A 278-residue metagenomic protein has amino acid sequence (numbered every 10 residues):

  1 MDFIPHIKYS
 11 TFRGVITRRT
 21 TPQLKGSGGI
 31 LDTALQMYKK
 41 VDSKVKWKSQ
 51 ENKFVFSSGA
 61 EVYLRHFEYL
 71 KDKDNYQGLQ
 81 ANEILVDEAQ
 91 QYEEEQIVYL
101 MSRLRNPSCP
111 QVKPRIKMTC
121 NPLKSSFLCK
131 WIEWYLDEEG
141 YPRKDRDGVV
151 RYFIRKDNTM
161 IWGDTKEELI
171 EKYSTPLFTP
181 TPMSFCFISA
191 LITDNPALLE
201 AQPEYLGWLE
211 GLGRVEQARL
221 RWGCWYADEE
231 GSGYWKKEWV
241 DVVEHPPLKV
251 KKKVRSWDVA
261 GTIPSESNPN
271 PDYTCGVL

Functional and structural regions predicted by a protein language model:
M1-S10: Walker A/P-loop NTP-binding motif
F12-L24: Conserved RecA-like ASCE P-loop NTPase motor core of nucleic-acid helicases/translocases
P22, Q90-Q91: Catalytic acidic motif of RecA-like/P-loop NTPases
P22-N82: Inter-Walker segment of RecA-like/P-loop motor cores
D87-E88, V259: Walker B catalytic acidic pair
Q91-D194: ASCE P-loop NTPase helicase motor core
T181-P182, L191-E266: ATPase catalytic-site recognition across NTP-hydrolyzing enzymes
S267-T274: Short, flexible loop/turn motifs enriched in small residues
